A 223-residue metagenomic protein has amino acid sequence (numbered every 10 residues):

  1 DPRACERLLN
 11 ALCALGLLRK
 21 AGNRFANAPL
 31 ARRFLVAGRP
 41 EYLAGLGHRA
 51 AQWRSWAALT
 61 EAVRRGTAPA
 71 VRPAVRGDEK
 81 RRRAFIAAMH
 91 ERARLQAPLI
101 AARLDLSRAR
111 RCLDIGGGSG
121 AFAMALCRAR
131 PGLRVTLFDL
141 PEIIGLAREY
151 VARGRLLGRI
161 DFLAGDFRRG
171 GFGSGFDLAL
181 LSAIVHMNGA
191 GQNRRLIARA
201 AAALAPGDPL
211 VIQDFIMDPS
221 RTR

Functional and structural regions predicted by a protein language model:
D1-K20, L106, R111, I115-R223: Alpha-helical subdomain
R3-R110: Conserved Class I S-adenosyl-L-methionine-dependent methyltransferase catalytic core
